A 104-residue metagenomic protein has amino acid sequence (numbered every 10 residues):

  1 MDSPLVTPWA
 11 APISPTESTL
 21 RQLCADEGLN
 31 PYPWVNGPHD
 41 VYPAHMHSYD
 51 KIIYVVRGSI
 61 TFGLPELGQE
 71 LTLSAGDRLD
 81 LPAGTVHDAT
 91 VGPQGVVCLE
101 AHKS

Functional and structural regions predicted by a protein language model:
M1-V35, P43-A44: A short, N-terminal "cap"/entry segment at the start of jelly-roll beta-barrel domains of the cupin/DSBH fold
Y32, V41-Y42, G58-G63: Short beta-strand segments in beta-sandwich/barrel cores
V41-Y42, R78-L79, A83-D88: Histidine-centered metal-chelating micro-motifs
M46-F62: Short, conserved beta-strand element in jelly-roll/cupin
G63-P65, T90: A generic structural motif
L67-A83: Short acidic-glycine-tyrosine-enriched beta hairpin
A83-S104: Ligand-binding loop in jelly-roll beta-barrel domains
